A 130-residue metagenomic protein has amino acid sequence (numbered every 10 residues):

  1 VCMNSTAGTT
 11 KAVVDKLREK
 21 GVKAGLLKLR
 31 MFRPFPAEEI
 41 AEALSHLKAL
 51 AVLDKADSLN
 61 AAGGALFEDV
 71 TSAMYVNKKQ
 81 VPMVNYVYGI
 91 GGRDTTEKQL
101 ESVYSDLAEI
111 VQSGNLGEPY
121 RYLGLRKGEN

Functional and structural regions predicted by a protein language model:
V1-V22, F35-E42: Redox- and metal-dependent alpha/beta enzyme cores, enriched for Fe-S-associated oxidoreductases and cofactor-handling
T6-T9, R33-P36, S58-N60, G91-R93: Flexible loop/turn segments at secondary-structure boundaries
K16-G25, V76-Q80: Secondary-structure transition/capping motifs at alpha-helix termini and the adjoining loop/turn into the next element
R30-E39, Y122-N130: An N-terminal assembly and electron-transfer interface module characteristic of large anaerobic redox and radical
E39-N60: A structural-propensity feature for long, helix-poor, extended segments
D54-N130: Peripheral docking tails and interdomain loops at the edges of cofactor- or intermediate-handling domains
